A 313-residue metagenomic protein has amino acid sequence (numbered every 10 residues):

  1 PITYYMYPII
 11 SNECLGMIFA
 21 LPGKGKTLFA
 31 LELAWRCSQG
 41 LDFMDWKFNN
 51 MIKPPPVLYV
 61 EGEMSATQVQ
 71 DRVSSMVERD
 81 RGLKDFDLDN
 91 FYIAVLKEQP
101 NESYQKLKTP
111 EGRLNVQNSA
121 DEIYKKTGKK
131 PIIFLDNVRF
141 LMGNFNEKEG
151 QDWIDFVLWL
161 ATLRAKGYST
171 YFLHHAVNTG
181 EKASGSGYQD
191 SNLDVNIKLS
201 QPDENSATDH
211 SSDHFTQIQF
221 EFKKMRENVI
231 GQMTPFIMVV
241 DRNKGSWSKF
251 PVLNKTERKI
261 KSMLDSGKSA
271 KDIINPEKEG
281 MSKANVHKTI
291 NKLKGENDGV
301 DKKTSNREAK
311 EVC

Functional and structural regions predicted by a protein language model:
P1-E78, L83: The Walker A/P-loop phosphate-binding site
T3, A66, Q70, P110-Q117 (+2 more regions): Amphipathic alpha-helical transducer elements in NTP-driven molecular machines
I10, Y59, D136, L193 (+1 more regions): Conserved RecA-like P-loop NTPase ATPase core
M17-I18, G23, L28, Q151-N243: Phosphate-binding/switch region of NTP-binding enzymes
R36-G40, M76, L141-N144, L163 (+2 more regions): Conserved, well-folded catalytic cores of nucleic-acid-processing and energy-transducing macromolecular machines
N49-K53, I123-T127, T162-K166, D190-S191: Conserved catalytic network of the ASCE P-loop NTPase/AAA+ motor domain
M51-N146: Conserved inter-motif catalytic segment of the P-loop NTP-binding fold
K126-K129, A165, N205-C313: C-terminal regions of RecA-like/P-loop NTPase motor modules
